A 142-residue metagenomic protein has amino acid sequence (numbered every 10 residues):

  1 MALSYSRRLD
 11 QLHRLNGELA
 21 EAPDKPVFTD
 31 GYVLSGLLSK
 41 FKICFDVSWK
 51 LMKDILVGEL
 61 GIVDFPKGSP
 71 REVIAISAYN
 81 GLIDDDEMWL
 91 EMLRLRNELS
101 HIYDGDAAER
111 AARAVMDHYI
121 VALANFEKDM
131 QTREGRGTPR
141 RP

Functional and structural regions predicted by a protein language model:
M1-P142: Solvent-exposed interaction patches of small proteins and small membrane subunits
